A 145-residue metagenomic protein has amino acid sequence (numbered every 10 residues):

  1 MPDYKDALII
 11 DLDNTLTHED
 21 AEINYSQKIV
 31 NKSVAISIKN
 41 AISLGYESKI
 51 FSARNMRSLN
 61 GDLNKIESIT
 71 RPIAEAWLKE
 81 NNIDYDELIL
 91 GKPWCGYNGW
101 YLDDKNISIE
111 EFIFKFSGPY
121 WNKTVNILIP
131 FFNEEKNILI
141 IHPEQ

Functional and structural regions predicted by a protein language model:
M1-E144: Catalytic phosphate/metal-binding cores of nucleic-acid and nucleotide-processing enzymes, i.e., regions that mediate
